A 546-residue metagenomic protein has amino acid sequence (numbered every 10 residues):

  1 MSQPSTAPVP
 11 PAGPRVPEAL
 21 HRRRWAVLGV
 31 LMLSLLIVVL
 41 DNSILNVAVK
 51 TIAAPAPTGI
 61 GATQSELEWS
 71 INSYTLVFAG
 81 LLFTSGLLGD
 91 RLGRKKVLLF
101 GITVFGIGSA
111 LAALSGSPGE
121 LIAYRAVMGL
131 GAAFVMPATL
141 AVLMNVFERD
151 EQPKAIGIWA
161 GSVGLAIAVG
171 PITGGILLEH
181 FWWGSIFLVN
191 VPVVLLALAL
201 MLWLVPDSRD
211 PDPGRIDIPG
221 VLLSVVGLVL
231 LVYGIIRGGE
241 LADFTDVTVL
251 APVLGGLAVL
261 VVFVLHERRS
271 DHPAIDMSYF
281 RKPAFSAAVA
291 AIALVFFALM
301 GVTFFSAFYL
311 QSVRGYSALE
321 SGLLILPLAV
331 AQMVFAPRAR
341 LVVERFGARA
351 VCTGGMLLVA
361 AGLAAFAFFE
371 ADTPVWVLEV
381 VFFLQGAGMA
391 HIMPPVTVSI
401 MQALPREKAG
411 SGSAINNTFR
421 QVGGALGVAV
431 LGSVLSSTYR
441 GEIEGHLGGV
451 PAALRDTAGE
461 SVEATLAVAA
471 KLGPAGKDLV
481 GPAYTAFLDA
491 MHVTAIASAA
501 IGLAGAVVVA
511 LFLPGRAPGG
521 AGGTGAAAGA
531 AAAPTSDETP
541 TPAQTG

Functional and structural regions predicted by a protein language model:
M1-V38: Cytosolic juxtamembrane N-terminal segment immediately preceding the first transmembrane helix of multi-pass
P10-G13, P17, L196, S399 (+3 more regions): Hydrophobic transmembrane architecture of multi-pass small-molecule transporters
V27-V77, W182, P219-G220, Y233 (+3 more regions): Transmembrane core module of solute transporters
L36, N72, L76, T103 (+6 more regions): Transmembrane alpha-helical cores of Major Facilitator Superfamily
A79, G106-I107, L130, V191-L198 (+3 more regions): Small-residue-rich packing faces within the transmembrane alpha-helices of Major Facilitator Superfamily
L81, L92-I102, G116-E120, A138-T139 (+4 more regions): C-terminal module of multi-pass small-molecule transporters
L87-G220, S224, R237, G322 (+3 more regions): Helix-loop-helix hairpins in multi-pass membrane proteins, especially solute transporters
P192-R209, G227-I236, G255-R269, A506-L513: C-terminal membrane-cytosol helix-exit motif in multi-pass small-molecule transporters
